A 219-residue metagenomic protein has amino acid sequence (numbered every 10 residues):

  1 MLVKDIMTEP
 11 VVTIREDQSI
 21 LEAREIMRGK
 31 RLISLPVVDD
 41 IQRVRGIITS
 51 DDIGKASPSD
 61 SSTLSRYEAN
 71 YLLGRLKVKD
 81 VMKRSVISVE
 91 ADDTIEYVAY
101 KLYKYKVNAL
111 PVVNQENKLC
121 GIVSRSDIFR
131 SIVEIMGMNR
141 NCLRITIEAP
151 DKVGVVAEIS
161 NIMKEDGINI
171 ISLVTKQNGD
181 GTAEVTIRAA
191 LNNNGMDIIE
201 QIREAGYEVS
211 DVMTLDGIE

Functional and structural regions predicted by a protein language model:
M1-P10, S50-I87, T94, A99-Y103 (+3 more regions): Tandem CBS (Bateman) regulatory domains
L2-D52, S57: Basic, Lys/Arg-rich alpha-helical nucleic-acid-recognition elements, primarily the DNA-binding modules of transcription
I14, V89-E90: Short acidic-hydrophobic, aromatic-tinged amphipathic segments that line or gate anion-handling sites
M27, L35-D52, L102, L110-S126 (+1 more regions): A glycine-centered beta-loop-beta connector
I33, N108, N169: Short acidic/polar active-site loop segments enriched in Thr and Asp
E184-L191: Short basic, glycine-rich beta-strand/loop surfaces that mediate nucleic-acid
